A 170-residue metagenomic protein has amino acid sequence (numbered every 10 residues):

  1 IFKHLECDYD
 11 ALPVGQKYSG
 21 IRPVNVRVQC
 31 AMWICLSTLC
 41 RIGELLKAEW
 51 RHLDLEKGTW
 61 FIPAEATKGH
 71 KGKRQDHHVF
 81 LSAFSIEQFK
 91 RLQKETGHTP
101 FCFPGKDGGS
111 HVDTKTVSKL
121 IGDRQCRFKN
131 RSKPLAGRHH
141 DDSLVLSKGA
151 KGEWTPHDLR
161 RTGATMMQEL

Functional and structural regions predicted by a protein language model:
I1-A11, A64-G72, K106-D107: Flexible interdomain linker/hinge and immediately adjacent N-terminus of the catalytic tyrosine-recombinase domain
K3-V28, T38, Q93-C102, S118-L170: Short, basic (Lys/Arg/His-rich) helix/loop patches that form interaction surfaces in the mid-to-C-terminal regions
E6-C7, L12-P13, R27, C35-G58: Short, charged phosphate-coordinating catalytic segments
T38, K47-K94: Conserved tyrosine-mediated DNA breakage-rejoining catalytic core shared by Y-recombinases
L39, W50-R51, E65, G108 (+2 more regions): An acidic- and aromatic-residue-enriched active-site/binding cleft used to recognize and process polar
R41, H77, H157: Histidine-centered active-site/metal-ligand motif
K68-R91, T99-D123, K133-R138: C-terminal catalytic core of Y-nucleophile DNA break-rejoin enzymes
